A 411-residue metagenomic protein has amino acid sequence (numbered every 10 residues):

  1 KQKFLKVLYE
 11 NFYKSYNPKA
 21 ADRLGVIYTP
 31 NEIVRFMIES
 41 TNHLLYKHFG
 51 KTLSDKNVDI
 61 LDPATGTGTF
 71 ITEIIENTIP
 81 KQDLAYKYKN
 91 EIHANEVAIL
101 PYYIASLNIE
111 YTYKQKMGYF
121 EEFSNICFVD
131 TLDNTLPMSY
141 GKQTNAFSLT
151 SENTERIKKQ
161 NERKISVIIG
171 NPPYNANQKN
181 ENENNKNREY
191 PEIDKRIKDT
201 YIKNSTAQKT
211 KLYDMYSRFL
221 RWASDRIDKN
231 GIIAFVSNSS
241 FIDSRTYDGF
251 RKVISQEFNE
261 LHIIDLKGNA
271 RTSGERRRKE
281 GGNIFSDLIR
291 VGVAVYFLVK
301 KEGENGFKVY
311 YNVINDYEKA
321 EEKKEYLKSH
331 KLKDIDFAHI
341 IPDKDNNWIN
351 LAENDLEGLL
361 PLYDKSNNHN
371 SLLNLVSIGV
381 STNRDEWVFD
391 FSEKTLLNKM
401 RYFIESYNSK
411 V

Functional and structural regions predicted by a protein language model:
K3-I264, S273: SAM-dependent methyltransferase catalytic region
S124, R163, N180-N182, K203-T206 (+1 more regions): Sequence-level detector for compositionally biased, low-complexity segments
